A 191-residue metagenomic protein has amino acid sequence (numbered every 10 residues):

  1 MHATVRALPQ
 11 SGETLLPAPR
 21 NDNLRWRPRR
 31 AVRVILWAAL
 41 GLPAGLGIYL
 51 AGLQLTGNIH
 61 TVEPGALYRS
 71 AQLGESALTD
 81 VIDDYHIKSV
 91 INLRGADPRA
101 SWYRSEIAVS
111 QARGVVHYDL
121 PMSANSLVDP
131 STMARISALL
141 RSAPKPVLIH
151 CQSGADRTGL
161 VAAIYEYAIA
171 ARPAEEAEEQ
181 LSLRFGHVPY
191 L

Functional and structural regions predicted by a protein language model:
H2-V147, L160-L191: Cys-dependent protein tyrosine phosphatase-like superfamily
C151: Short cysteine clusters
R157: Short active-site segment of divalent metal-dependent hydrolases/proteases that encodes the spacing between
